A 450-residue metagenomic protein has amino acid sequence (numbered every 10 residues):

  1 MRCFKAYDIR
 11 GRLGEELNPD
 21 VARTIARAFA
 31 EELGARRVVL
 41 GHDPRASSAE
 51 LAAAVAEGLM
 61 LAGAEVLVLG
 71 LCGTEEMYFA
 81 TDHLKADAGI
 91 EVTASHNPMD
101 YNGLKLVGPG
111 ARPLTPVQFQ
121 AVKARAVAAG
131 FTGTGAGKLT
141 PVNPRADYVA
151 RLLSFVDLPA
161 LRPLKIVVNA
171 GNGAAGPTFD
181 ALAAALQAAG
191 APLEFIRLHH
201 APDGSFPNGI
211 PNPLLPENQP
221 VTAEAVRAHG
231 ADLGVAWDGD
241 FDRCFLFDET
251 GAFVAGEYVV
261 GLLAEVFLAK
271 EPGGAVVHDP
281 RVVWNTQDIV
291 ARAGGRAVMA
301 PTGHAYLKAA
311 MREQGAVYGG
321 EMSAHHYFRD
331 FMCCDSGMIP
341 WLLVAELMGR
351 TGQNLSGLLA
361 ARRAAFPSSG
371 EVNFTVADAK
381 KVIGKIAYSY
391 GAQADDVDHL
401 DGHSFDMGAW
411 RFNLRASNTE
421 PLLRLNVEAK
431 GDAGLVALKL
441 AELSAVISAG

Functional and structural regions predicted by a protein language model:
M1-E57, L61-G63, P141-L164: An N-terminal, well-structured beta->alpha segment
R27, V38-N102, L182-F247: N-terminal small/polar loop signature for handling phosphorylated ligands or for N-terminal nucleophile
R37-D43, L67, K165-V168, G274-P280 (+1 more regions): Short glycine-rich phosphate-binding loop at a beta-alpha junction
M99-D100, L106-V117, A121-A124, V221-G294: Replace "Mg2+/Mn2+-dependent" with "divalent metal-dependent
N102-H229: Gly/Ser/Thr-enriched, mixed-charge loops and adjacent short helices that form phosphate/oxyanion-binding elements
G190, R197-H199, A252-E271, H304 (+1 more regions): Gly/Ser/Thr-rich active-site loops/lids in small-molecule metabolic enzymes that frequently grip phosphoryl groups
E271-G450: Phosphate-binding and adjacent anionic-ligand microenvironments
